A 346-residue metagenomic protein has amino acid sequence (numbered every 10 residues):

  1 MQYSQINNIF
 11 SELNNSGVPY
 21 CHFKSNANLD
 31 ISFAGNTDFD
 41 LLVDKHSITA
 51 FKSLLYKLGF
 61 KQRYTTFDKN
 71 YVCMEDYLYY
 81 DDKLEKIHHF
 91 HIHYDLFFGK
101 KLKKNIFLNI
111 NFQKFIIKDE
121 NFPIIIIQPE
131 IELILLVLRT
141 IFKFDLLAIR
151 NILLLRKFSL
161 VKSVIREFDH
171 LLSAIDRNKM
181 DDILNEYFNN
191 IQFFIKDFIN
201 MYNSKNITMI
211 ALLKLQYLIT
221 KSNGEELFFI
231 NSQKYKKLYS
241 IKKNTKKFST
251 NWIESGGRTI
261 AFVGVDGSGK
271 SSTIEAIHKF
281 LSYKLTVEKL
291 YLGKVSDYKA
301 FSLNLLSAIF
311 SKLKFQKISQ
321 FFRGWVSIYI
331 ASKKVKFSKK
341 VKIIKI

Functional and structural regions predicted by a protein language model:
M1-F39, V43-R258: Conserved NTP-donor binding/palm subdomain of two-metal-ion nucleotidyltransferases/polymerases, i.e., the charged
F262: Hydrophobic anchor at the beta1->P-loop junction of P-loop NTPases
V265: P-loop (Walker A) phosphate-binding loop of NTP-binding proteins
K270: Conserved lysine of the Walker
T273: Hydrophobic positions on the alpha1 helix immediately C-terminal to the Walker A/P-loop
A276: Active-site signature of alpha/beta-hydrolase-fold catalytic machinery across serine- and Asp/Cys-nucleophile hydrolases
K284-A300: Short beta-strand-centered segment that lines the nucleotide-binding/catalytic pocket of NTP-utilizing
V295-I346: ATP-dependent small-molecule kinase phosphotransfer cores that center on conserved nucleotide phosphate-binding segments
